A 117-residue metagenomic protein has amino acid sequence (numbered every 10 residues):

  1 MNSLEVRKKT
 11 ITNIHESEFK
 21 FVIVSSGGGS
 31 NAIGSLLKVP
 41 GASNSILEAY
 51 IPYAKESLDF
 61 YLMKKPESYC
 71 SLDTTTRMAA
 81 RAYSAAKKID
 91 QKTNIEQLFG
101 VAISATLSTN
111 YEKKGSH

Functional and structural regions predicted by a protein language model:
M1-H117: Short alpha-helical segments enriched in small residues
